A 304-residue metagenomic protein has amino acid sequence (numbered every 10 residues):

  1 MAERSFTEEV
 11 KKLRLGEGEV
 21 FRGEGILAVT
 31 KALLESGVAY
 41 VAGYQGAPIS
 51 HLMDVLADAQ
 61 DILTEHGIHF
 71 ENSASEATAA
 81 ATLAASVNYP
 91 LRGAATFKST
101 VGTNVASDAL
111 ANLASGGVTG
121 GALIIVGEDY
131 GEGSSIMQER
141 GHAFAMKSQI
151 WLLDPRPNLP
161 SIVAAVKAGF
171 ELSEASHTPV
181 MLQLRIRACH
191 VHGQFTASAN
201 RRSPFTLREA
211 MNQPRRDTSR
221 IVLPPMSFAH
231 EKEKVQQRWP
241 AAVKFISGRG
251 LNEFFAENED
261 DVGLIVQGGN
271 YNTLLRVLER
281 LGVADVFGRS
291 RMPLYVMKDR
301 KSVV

Functional and structural regions predicted by a protein language model:
A2-I26, R156-V304: Flexible, low-complexity linker and terminal segments
E9-I49: N-terminal signal-anchor module of multipass membrane proteins
G25-L27, K31-A32, I49, A79-T82 (+6 more regions): Structured alpha-helical segments in the cores of large, soluble enzyme domains
Y40-A42, A94, D261-V266: Short hydrophobic beta-strand segments
Q45, F97, V296-K298: Residue-level recognition of beta-strand->loop/alpha-helix junctions
A47-E174, R185: Thiamine diphosphate
